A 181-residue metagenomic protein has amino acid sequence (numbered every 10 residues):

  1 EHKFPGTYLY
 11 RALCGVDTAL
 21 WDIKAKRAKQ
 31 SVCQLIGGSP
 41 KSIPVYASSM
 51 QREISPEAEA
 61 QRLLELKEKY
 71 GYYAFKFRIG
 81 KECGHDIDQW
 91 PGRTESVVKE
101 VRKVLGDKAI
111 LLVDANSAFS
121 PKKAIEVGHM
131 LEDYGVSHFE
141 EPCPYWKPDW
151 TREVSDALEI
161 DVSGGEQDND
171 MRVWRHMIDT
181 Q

Functional and structural regions predicted by a protein language model:
E1-L111, A118, I125, H129-D133: N-terminal capping/lid subdomain adjacent to the active-site entrance of alpha/beta enzymes
S49, W90-G92, E153-D156, I178-T180: Short low-complexity, flexible loop/linker segments enriched in glycine and/or proline with clustered acidic
A60, P148, D170-M171: Structural motif corresponding to alpha-helix initiation and N-cap regions
G71, L105-D107, H129-S137, S155-S163 (+1 more regions): Glycine-enriched alpha-helix->loop->beta-strand junction motifs that scaffold or abut catalytic
K76-R78, L112-S117, G135-W146, I160-N169: Catalytic beta/alpha-barrel core
V98-V101, V113, V154, V162: Hydrophobic aliphatic residue packing
A118-E132, W146-A157: N-terminal active-site wall of soluble small-molecule enzyme domains
F119-H129, N169-Q181: Catalytic cores of alpha/beta
